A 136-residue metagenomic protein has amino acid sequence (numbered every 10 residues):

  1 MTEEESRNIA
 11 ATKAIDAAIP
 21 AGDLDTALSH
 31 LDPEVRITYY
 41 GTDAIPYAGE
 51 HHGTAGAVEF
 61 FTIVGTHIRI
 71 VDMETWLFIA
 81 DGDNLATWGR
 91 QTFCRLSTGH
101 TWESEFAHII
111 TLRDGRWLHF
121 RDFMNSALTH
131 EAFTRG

Functional and structural regions predicted by a protein language model:
M1-H30, R135-G136: Short, low-complexity N-terminal intrinsically disordered segments enriched in polar/charged residues
T2-E4, T62-G136: A beta-strand edge to alpha-helix "cap/lid" segment located at domain peripheries
T2-S6, A48-A55, T101: Residues at secondary-structure transition points
T12-G22, A44-A48, V64-I68, W88-R90: Short, mixed-charge, low-aromatic patches
T12-I15, A27-L28, V35, G53 (+4 more regions): Hydrophobic pocket/interface hotspot
I19, Y39-G41, T101: Short hydrophobic/aromatic segments of transmembrane alpha-helices and their interfaces
A21, H52, T98: Short glycine-rich loop/turn motifs that provide flexible caps or phosphate-binding loops at active sites
T26, H30-G82: A solvent-exposed, acidic/Ser-Thr-rich amphipathic alpha-helical stretch
